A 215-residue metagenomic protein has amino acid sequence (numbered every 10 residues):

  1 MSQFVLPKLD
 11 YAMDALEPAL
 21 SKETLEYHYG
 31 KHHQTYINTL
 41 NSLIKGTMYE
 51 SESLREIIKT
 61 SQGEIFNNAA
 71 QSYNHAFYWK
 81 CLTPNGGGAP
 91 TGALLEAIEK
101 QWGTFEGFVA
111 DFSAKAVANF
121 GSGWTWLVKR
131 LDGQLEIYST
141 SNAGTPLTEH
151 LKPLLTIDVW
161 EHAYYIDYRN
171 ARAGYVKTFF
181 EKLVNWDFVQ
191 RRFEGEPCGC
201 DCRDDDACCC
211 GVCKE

Functional and structural regions predicted by a protein language model:
M1-E215: Feature for soluble, non-membrane regions of globular proteins
